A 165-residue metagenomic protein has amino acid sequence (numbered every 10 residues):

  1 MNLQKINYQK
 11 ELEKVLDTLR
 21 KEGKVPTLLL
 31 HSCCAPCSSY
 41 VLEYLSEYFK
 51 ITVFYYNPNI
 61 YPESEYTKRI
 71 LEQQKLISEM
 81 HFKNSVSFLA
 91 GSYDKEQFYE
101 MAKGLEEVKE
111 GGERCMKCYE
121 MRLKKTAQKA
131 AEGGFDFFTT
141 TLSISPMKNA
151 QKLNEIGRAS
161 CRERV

Functional and structural regions predicted by a protein language model:
M1-L30, L42: Non-catalytic terminal extensions that flank enzyme cores
T27, K50-T52, S87: Residues at the starts of beta-strands that form the adenosine-phosphate
C34-I51, A127: Histidine-anchored nucleotide/phosphate-binding helix
I51-I60: A short beta-strand-loop structural module common to alpha/beta enzyme folds
Y66-R69, Q74-E79, F98-E107: Core alpha/beta nucleotide-donor-binding catalytic domains of modification enzymes
H81-E100: A conserved beta-strand->alpha-helix junction
Y99-F135, T139: Internal catalytic-core helix/loop-beta-alpha segment that presents or stabilizes conserved functional determinants
I156-V165: Residue-level detector of conserved catalytic or cofactor/ligand-binding positions in enzyme active sites
